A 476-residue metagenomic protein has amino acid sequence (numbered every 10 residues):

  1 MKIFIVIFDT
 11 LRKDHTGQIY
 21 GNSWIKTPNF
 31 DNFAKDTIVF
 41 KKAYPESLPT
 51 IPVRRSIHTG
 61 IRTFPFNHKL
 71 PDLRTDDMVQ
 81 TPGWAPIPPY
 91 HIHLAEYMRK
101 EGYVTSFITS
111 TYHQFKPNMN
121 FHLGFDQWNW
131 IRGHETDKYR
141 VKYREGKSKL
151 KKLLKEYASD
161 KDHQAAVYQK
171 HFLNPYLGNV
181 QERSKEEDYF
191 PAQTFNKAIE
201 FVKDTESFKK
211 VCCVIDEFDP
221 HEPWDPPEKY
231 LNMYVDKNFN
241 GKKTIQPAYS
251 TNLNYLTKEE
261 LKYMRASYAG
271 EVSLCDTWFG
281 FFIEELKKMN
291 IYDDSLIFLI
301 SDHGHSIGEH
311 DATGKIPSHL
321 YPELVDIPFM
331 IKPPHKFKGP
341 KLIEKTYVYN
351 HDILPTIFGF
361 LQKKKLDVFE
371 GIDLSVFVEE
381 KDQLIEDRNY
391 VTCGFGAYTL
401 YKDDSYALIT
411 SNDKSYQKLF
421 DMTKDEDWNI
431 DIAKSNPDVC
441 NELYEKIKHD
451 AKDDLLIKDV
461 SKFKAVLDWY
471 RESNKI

Functional and structural regions predicted by a protein language model:
M1-I476: Catalytic domains that recognize anionic headgroups
